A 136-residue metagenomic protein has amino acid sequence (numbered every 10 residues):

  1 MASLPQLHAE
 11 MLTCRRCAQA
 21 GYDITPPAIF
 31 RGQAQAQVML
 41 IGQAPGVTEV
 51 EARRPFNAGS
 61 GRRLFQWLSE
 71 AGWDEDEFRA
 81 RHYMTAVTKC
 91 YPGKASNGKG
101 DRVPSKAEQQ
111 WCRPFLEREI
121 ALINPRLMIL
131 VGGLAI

Functional and structural regions predicted by a protein language model:
M1-I136: A polyanion-binding, active-site-adjacent surface
